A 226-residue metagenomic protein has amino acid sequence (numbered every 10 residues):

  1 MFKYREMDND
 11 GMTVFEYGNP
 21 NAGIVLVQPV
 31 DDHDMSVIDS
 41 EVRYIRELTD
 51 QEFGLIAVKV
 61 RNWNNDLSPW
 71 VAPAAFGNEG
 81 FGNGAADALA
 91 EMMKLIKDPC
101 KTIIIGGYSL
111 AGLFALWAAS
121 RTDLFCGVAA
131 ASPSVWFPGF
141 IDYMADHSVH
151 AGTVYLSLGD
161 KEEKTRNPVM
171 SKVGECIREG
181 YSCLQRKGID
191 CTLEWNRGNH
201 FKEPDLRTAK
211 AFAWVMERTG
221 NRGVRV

Functional and structural regions predicted by a protein language model:
D8-F15, N19-I96: Serine-hydrolase catalytic machinery in alpha/beta-hydrolase-like enzymes
V27-D31, S132, L158: The conserved beta1-alpha1 loop
F53, A72, R186-G188, T219-V226: Alpha/beta-hydrolase-fold serine-hydrolase catalytic core, especially in secreted/extracellular enzymes
K59, G106, A131-S132, S157 (+1 more regions): Alpha/beta-hydrolase-fold catalytic nucleophile elbow
G106-A111, A115: Gly/Ala-rich beta-loop-alpha elbow adjacent to hydrolase catalytic centers
L116-S120: Short, hydrophobic alpha-helix immediately C-terminal to the catalytic nucleophile
L124-P138: A conserved short beta-strand
V135-V215: The feature captures the conserved acid-bearing segment of alpha/beta-hydrolase catalytic domains
